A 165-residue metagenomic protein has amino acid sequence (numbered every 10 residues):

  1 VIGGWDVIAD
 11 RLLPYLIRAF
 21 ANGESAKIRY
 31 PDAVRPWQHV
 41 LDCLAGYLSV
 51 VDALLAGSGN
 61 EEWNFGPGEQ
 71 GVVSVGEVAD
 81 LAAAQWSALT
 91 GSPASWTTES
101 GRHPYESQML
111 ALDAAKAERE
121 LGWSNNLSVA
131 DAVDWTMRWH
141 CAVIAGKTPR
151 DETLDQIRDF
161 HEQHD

Functional and structural regions predicted by a protein language model:
V1-L12, V34: Flexible, glycine-rich beta-alpha linker
F20-D165: C-terminal substrate-binding subdomain of Rossmann-fold SDR/epimerase-dehydratase oxidoreductases
